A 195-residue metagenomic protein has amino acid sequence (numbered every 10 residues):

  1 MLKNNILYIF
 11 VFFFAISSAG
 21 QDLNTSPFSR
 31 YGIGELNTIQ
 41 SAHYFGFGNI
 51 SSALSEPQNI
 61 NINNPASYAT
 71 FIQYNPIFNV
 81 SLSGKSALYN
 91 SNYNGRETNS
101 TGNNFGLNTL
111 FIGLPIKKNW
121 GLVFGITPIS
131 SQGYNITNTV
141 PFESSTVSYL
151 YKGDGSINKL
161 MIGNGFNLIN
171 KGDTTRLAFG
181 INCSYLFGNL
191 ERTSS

Functional and structural regions predicted by a protein language model:
M1-T25, F124: Bacterial Sec-dependent N-terminal signal peptides
Q21-S195: Subset of outer-membrane beta-barrel
